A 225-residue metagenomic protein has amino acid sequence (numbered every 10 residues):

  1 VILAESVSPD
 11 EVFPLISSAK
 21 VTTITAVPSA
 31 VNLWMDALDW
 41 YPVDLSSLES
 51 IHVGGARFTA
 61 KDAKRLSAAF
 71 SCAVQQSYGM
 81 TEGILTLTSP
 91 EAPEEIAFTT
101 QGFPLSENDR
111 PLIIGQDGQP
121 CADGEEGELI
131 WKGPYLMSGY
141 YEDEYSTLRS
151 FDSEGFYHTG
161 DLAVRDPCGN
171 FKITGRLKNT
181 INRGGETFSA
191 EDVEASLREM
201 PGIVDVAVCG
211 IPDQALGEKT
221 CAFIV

Functional and structural regions predicted by a protein language model:
V1-L33, S50, Q75: AMP-binding/adenylate-forming
D10-F13, W40-P42, L148, E194-A195: Short hydrophobic/charged patches on amphipathic alpha-helices used for structural packing and interfaces
I16, I24, G133, S138-G139 (+1 more regions): AMP-binding/adenylate-forming catalytic core of the ANL superfamily
V21-A26, M35-I96, S106, R110: Gly/Ser/Thr-rich phosphate-binding loop
A37, E154, L197-P201: Acidic-histidine catalytic/liganding microenvironments
G55, G79, G102, D161 (+1 more regions): Active-site glycine-centered loops adjacent to acidic/histidine catalytic or metal-binding residues that shape
E94-Q101, S150: Short, P/G- and charge-enriched loop/turn segments at secondary-structure junctions
P104-N108, Q119-S150, E186-F188: Conserved ATP/PPi-binding loop(s) of AMP-dependent carboxylate-activating enzymes
